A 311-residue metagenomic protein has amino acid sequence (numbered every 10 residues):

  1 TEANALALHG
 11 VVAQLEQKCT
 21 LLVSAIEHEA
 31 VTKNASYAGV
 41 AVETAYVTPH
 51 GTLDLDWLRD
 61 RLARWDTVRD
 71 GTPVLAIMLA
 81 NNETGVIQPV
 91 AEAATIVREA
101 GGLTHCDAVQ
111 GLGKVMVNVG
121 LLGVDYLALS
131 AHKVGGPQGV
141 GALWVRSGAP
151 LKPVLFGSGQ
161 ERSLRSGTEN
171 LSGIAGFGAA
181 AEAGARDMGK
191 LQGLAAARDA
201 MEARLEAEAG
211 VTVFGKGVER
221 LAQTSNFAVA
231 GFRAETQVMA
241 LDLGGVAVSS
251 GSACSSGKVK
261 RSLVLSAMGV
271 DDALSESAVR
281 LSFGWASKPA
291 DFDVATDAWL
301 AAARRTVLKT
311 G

Functional and structural regions predicted by a protein language model:
T1-G311: Pyridoxal 5′-phosphate
